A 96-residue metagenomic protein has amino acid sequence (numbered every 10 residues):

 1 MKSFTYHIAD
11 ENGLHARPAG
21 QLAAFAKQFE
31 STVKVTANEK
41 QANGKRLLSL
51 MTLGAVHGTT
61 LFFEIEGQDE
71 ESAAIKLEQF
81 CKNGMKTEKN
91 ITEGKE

Functional and structural regions predicted by a protein language model:
M1-A9: Short amphipathic
S3, E30, T60: Broad gene-expression machinery/nucleic-acid interaction feature
F4, T36-N38, E93-E96: N-terminal loops that bind phosphate or other acidic moieties and the adjacent beta-alpha structural core
E11-H57, I65: Compact, glycine-rich, soluble single-domain proteins
V56-E96: C-terminal structural segments of small proteins and small subunits
